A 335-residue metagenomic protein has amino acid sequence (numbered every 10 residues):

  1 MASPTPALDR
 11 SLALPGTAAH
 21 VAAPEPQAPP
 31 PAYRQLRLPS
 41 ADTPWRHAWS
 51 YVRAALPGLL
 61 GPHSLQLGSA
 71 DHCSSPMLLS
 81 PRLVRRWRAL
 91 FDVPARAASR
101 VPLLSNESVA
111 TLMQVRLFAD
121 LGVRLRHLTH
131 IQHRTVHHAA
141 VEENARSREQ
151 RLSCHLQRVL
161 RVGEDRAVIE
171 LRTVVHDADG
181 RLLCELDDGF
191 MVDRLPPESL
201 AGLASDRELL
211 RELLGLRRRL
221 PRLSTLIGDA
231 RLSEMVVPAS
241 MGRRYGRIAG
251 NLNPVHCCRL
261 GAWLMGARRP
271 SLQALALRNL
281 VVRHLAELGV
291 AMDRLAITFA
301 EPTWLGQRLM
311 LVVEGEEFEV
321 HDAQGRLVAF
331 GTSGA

Functional and structural regions predicted by a protein language model:
A2-L67, I131-V237, P302-L305, M310-A335: HotDog/MaoC-like acyl-thioester-processing domains
P4-Q132, A201, P221-L288: Hot-dog-fold acyl-thioester-processing enzymes
S74, E185, M292-R294: Hydrophobic residues on conserved beta-strands that form the core of alpha/beta folds
H284-M310: A conserved acidic, glycine/proline-rich C-terminal tail/linker
